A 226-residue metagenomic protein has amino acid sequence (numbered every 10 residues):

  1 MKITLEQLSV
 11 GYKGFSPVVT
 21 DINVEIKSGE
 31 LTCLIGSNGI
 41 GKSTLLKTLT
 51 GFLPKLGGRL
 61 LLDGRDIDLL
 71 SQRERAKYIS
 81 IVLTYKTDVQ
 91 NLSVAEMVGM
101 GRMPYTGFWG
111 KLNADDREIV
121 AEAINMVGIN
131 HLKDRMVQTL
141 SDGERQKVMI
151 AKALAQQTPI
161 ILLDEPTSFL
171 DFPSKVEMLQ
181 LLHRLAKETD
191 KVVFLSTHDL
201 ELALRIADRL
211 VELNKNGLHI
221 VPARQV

Functional and structural regions predicted by a protein language model:
M1-L5, S9-D21, V89: A short, flexible loop at the N-terminus of ABC-type nucleotide-binding domains that lies
I35-S37: The feature captures the beta-strand-to-loop junction immediately N-terminal to the Walker
T50: Helix-to-loop junction immediately C-terminal to a conserved catalytic motif
G58-D66, R75: Conserved ABC transporter NBD signature motif
G99, A114-L132: Conserved ABC ATPase "signature" region
M136-L140: Conserved ABC ATPase signature
I161-D164: Catalytic Walker B motif of ABC-type/P-loop ATPase nucleotide-binding domains
